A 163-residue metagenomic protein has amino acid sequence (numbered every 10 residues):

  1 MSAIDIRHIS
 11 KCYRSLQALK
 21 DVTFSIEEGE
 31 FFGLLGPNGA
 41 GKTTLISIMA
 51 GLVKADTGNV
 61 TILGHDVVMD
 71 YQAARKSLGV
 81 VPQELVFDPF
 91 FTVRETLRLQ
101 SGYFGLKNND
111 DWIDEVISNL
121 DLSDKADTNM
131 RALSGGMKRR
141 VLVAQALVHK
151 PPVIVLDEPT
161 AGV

Functional and structural regions predicted by a protein language model:
G58-M69, A73-A74: Conserved ABC transporter NBD signature motif
R98, G102-K125: Conserved ABC ATPase "signature" region
N129-L133: Conserved ABC ATPase signature
V143, V163: Hydrophobic anchor residue at the start of the ABC signature
K150: Conserved catalytic motifs of ABC-family nucleotide-binding domains
I154-D157: Catalytic Walker B motif of ABC-type/P-loop ATPase nucleotide-binding domains
